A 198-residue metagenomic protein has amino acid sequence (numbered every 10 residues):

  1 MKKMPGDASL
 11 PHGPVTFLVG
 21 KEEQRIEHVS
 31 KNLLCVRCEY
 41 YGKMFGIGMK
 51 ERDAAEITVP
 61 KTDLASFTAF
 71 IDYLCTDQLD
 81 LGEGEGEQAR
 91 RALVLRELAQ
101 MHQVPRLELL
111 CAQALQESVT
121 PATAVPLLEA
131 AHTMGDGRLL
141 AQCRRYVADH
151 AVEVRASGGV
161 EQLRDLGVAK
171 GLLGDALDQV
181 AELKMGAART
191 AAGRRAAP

Functional and structural regions predicted by a protein language model:
M1-D7: Peripheral membrane interaction modules
G6, V29, C75, C111 (+3 more regions): Terminal low-complexity, poorly structured segments
S9-T120: Canonical BTB/POZ domain core
Q24, E56, D80-G84, Q88-E97 (+1 more regions): BTB/POZ-protein C-terminal extensions
